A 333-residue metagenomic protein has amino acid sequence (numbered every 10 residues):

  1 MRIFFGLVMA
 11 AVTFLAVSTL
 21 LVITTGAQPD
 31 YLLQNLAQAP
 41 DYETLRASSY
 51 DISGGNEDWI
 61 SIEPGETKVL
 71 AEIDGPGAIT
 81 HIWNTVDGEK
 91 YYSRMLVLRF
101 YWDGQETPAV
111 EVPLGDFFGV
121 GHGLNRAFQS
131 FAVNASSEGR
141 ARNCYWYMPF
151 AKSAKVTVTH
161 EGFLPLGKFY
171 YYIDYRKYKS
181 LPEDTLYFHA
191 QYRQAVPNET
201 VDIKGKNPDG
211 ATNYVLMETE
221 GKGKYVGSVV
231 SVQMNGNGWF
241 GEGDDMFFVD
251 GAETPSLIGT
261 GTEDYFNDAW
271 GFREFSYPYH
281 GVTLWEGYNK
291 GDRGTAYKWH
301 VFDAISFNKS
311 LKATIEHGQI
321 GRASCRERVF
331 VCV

Functional and structural regions predicted by a protein language model:
M1-F4: Positively charged n-region of N-terminal signal peptides that target proteins for export
V8-V22: Bacterial N-terminal signal peptides
G26-R328: Beta-strand-centric surfaces of beta-sandwich/beta-rich domains
